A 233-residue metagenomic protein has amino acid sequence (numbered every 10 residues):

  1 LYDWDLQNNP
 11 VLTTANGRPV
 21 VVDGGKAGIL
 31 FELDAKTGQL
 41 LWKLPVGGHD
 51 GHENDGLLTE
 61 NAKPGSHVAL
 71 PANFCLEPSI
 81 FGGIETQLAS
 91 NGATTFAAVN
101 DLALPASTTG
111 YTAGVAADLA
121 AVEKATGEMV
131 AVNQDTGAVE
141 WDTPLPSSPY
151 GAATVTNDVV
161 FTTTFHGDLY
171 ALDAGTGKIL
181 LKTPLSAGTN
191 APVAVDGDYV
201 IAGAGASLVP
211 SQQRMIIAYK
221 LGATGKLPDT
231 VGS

Functional and structural regions predicted by a protein language model:
L1-L6, V11-D23, I29-I84, A89-Y150 (+2 more regions): Extracytoplasmic/lumenal domain signature
